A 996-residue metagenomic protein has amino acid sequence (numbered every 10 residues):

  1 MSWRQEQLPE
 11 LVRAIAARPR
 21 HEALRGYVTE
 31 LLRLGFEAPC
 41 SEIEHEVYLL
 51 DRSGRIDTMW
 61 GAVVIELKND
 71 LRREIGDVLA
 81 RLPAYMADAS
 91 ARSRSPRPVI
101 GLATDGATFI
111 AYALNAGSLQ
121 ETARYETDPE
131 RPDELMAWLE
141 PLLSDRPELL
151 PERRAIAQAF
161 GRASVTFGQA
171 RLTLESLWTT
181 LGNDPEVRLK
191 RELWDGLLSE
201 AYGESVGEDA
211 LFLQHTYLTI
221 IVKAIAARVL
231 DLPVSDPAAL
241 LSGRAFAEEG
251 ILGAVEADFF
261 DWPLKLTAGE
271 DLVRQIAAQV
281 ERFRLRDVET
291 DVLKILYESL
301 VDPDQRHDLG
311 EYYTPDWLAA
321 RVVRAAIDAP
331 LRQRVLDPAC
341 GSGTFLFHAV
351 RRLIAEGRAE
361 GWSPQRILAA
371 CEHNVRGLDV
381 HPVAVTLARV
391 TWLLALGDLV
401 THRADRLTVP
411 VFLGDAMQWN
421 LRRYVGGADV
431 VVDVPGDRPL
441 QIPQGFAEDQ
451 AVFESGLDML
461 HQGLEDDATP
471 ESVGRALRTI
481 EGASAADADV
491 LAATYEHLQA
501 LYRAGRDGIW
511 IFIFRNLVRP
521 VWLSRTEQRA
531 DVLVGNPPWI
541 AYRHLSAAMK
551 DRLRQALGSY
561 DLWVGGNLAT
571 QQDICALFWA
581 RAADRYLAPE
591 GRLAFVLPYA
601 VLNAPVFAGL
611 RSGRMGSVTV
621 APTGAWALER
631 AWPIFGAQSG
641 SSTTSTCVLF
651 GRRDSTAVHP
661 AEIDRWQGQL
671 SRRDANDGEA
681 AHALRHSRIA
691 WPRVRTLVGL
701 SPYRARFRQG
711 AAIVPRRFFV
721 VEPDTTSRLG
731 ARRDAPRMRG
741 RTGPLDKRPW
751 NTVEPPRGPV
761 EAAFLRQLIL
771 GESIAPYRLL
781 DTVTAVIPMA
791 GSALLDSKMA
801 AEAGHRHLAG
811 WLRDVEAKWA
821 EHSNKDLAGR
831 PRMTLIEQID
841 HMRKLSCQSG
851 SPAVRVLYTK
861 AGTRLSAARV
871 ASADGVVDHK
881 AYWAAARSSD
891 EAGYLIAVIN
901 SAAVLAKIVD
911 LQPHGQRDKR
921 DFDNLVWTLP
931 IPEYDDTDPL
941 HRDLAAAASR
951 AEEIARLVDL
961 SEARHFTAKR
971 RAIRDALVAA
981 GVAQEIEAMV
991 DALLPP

Functional and structural regions predicted by a protein language model:
S2-H45: Acidic-basic catalytic patches of nuclease active cores, encompassing PD-(D/E)XK and other metal-cofactor nuclease
R33-D51, I513, L628-A631, S823: A short acidic/basic microdomain associated with nuclease active sites
Y48-I56, W60-R72, P83, A87-L266 (+9 more regions): Charged, often flexible domain-edge or linker segments that flank or initiate folded functional domains
L50-S53, R92-S93, T108-Y112, G117-P147 (+13 more regions): Signature of N6-adenine DNA methyltransferases within the class I
N69, A541, A576, A583 (+3 more regions): Polybasic, glycine- and aromatic-enriched phosphate-binding surface used to engage nucleic acids
D70-L82, A867-A868: Active-site-adjacent loop/helix micro-motif of nuclease/hydrolase catalytic cores
S205, Q305, D316, R321-R334 (+3 more regions): Flexible, glycine/threonine-enriched loop-and-boundary segments that flank and lead into catalytic domains of large
C340, V926, P930-P996: Non-catalytic DNA-recognition/assembly elements of restriction-modification systems
